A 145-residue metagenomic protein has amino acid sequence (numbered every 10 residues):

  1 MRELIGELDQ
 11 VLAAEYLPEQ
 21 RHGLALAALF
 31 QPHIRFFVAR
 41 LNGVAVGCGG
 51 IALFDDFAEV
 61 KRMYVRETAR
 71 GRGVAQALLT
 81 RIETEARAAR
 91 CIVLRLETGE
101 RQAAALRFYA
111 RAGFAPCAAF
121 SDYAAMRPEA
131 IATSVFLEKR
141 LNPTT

Functional and structural regions predicted by a protein language model:
M1-K61, R66-T68, L79-R81, E85 (+3 more regions): Acetyl-CoA-dependent GNAT
V46, A89, R111-A112: Structural motif
D55, A103-A104: Short alpha-helical
R66-T68, R72, E100: Active-site acidic-Proline motif in GNAT/NAT acetyltransferases
L79, A86-T98: Conserved GNAT acetyl-CoA-binding A-motif
R95-T98, L106, A110, A115-F136: Conserved catalytic-core motifs of GNAT/GCN5-like acyltransferases
